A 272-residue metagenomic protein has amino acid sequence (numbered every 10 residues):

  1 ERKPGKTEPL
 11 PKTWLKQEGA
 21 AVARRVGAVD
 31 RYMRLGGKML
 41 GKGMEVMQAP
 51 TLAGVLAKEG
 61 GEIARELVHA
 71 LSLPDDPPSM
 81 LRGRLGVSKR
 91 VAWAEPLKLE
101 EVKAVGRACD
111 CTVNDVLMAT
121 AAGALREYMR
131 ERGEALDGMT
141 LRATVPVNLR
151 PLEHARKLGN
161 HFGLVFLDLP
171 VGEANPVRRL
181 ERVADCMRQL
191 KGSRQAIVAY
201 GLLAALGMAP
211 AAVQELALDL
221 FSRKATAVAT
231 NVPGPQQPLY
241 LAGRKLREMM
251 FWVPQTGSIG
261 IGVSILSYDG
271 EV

Functional and structural regions predicted by a protein language model:
E1-I259, L266-E271: Soluble acyl-CoA-dependent acyltransferase catalytic core bearing the H(X)4D motif
